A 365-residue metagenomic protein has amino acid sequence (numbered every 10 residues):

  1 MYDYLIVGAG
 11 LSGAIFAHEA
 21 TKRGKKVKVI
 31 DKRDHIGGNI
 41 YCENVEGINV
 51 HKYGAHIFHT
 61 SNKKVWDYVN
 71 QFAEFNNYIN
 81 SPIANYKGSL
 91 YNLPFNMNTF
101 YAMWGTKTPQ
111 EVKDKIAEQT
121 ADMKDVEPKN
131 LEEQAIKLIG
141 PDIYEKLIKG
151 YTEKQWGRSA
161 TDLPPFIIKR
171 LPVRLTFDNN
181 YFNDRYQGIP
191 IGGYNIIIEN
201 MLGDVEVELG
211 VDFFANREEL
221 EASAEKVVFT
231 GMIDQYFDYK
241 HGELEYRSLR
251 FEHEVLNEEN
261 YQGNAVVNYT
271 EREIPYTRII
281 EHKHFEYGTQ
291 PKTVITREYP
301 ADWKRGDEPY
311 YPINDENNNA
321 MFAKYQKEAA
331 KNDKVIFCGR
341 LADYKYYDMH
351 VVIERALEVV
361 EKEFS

Functional and structural regions predicted by a protein language model:
Y2-V29, V360, F364: N-terminal Rossmann-like FAD-binding beta1-loop-alpha1 element of flavoenzymes
L5-V7, I30, A222-D234: Short hydrophobic core segments
L11-S12, D34-H35, N98, E153 (+5 more regions): Short, solvent-exposed loop/turn segments at secondary-structure junctions
T21-E46: Glycine-rich FAD pyrophosphate-binding loop
N44-K52, N179-Y181: Short glycine/proline- and charge-enriched loop/turn segments that cap or connect secondary-structure elements
A55-S89: N-terminal FAD cofactor-binding segment of flavoenzymes
A84-Y91, M97-E225, Q235: Active-site/ligand-binding neighborhood in enzyme catalytic cores
Q235-F364: C-terminal segments that line or cap access tunnels to active or ligand-binding sites in enzymes and enzyme-associated
